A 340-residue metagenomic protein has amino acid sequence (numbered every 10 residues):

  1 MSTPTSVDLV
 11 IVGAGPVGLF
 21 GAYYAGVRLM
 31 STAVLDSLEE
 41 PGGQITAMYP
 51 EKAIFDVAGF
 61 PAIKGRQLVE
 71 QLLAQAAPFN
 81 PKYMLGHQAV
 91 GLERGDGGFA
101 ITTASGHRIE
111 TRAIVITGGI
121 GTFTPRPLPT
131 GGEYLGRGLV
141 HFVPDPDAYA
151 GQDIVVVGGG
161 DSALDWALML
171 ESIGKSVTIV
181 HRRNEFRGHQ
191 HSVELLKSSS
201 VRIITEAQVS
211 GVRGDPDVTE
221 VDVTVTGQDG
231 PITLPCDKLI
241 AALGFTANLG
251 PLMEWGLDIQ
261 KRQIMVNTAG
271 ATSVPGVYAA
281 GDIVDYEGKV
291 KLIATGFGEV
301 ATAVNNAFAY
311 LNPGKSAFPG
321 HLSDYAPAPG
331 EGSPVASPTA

Functional and structural regions predicted by a protein language model:
T3-V17, Q152-V157: Beta1/beta-strand and adjacent pyrophosphate-binding region of the FAD-binding site in flavoprotein oxidoreductases
V10-V12, G26-M48, I173-G188: Glycine-rich FAD pyrophosphate-binding loop
G18-L19, A163: N-terminal Rossmann-fold NAD(P) dinucleotide-binding loop
E39, A150-I173: Rossmann-like NAD(P)H-binding beta-loop-alpha module
E39-I63, H189-K197: Conserved N-terminal glycine-rich FAD pyrophosphate-binding loop of Rossmann-like flavoproteins
A76-T103, R108-T111, E171-V266, L311-S323: A Rossmann-like FAD-binding core segment of flavoenzymes
P127, G132-A150, K238-A294, G298 (+1 more regions): FAD-site-proximal beta/loop scaffold in flavoenzymes
F308-A340: Active-site-proximal substrate-binding core of FAD-dependent oxidoreductases
